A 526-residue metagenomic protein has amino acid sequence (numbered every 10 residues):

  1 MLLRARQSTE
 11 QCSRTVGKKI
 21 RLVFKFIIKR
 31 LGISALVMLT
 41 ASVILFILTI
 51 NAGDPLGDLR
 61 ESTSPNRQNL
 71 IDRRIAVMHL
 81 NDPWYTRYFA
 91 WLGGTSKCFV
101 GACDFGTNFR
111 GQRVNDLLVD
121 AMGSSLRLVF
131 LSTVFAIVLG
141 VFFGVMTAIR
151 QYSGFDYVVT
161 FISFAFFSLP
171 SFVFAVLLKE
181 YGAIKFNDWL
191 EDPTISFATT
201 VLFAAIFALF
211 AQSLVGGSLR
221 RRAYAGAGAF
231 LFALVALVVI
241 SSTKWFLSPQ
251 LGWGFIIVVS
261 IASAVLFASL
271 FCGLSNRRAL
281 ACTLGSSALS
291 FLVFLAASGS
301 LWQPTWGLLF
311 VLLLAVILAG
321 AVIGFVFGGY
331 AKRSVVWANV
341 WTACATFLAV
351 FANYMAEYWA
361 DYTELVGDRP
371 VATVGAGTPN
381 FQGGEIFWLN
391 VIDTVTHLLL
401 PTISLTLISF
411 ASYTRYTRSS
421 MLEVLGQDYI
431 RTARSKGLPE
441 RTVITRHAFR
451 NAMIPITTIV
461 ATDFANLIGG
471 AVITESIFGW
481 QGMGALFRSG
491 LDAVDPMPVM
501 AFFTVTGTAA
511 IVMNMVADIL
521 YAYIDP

Functional and structural regions predicted by a protein language model:
V16-V23, H79-V141: An internal, D/E-rich "acidic patch" concept
F24-G32, N115-R127, V159-F166, I392 (+7 more regions): Alpha-helical membrane-interface segments at transmembrane helix boundaries
I28, G32, L36, T40 (+14 more regions): Hydrophobic alpha-helical transmembrane segments of multipass integral membrane proteins, especially permease/channel
R30, I47, N51-D58, V141-M146 (+9 more regions): Membrane-spanning helices that line or support transport/gating and their immediate boundary helices in channels
M38-T86, I195, Y358-L389: Hydrophobic alpha-helical transmembrane segments of membrane transport/permease proteins and related membrane-embedded
N66-C98, F478-S489: Short hydrophobic, aromatic-rich alpha-helical segments embedded in or entering the lipid bilayer of multi-pass
L131, V138-V145, A204-P496, V505-Y523: Alpha-helical transmembrane segments of integral membrane proteins, especially multi-pass inner/plasma-membrane
